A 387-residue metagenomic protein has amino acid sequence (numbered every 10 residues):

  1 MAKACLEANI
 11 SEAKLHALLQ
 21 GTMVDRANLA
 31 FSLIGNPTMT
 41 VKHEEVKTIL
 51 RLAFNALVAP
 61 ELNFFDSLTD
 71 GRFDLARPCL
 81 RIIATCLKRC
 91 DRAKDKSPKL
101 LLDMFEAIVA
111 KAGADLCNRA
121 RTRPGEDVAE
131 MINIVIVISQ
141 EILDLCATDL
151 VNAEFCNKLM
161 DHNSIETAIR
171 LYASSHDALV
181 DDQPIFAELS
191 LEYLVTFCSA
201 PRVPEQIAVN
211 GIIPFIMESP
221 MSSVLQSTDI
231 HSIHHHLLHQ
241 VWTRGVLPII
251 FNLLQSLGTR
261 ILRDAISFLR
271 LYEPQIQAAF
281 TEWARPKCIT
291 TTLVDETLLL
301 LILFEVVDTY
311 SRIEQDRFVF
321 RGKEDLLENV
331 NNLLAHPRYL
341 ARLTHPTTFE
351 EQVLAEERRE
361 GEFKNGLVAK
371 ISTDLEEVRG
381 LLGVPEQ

Functional and structural regions predicted by a protein language model:
M1-Q387: Extended alpha-helical scaffold regions
